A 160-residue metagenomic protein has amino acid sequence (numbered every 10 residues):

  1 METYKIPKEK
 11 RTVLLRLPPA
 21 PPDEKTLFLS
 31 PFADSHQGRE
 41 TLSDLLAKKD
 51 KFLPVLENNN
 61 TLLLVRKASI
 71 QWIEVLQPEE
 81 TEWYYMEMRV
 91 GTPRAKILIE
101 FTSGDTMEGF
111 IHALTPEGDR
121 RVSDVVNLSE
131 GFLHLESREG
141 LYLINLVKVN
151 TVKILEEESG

Functional and structural regions predicted by a protein language model:
M1-G160: Conserved RNA-binding domains used in RNP assembly and mRNA/RNA metabolism
